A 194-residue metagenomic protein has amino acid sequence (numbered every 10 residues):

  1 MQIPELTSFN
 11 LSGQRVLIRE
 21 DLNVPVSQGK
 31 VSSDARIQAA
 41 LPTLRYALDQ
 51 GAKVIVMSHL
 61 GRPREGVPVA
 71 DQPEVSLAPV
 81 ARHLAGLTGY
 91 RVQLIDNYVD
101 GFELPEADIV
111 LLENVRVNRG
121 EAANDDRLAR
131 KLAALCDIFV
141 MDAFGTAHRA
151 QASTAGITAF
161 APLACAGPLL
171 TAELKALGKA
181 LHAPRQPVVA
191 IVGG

Functional and structural regions predicted by a protein language model:
M1-G194: Active-site loop-to-helix "anion-binding N-cap" substructures in soluble metabolic enzymes
